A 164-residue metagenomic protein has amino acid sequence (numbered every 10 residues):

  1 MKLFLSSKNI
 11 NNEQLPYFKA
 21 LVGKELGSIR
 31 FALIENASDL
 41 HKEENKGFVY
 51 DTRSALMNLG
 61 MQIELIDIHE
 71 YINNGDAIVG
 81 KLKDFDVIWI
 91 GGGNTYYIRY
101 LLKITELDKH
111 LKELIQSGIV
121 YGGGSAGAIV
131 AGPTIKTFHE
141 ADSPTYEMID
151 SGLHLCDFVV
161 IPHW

Functional and structural regions predicted by a protein language model:
M1-V87, G91: N-terminal beta1-alpha1 cap of cysteine-dependent amidohydrolase-like domains
E13, H41, I98-R99, G132: Glycine/Thr-rich phosphate-binding loops of Rossmann-like dinucleotide-binding domains
A37, G93-Y96, A126-G127: Short glycine-rich anion-binding loops that position phosphate/pyrophosphate groups of nucleotides and phosphorylated
K46-D51, G80-L82, L102-K109, A141-S143: Charged helix-capping and loop-helix junction motifs
F85-K103: Catalytic-core segments of thiol-dependent peptidases
Y100-L101, D108-W164: Class I SAM-dependent methyltransferase SAM-binding "motif I" and its flanking Rossmann-like core
